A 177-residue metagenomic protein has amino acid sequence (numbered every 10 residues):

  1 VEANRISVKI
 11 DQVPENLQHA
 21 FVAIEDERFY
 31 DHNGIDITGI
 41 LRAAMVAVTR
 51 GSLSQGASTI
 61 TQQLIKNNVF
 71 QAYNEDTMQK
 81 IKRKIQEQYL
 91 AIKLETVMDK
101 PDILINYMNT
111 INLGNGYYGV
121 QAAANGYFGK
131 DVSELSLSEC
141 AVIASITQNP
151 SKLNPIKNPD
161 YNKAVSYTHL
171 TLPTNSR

Functional and structural regions predicted by a protein language model:
V1-S166, L170: Peptidoglycan glycan-strand catalytic modules in the bacterial/periplasmic cell-wall system
H169-R177: Single conserved hydrophobic/aromatic residue that forms the stacking wall/gate of nucleotide- or nucleobase-binding
